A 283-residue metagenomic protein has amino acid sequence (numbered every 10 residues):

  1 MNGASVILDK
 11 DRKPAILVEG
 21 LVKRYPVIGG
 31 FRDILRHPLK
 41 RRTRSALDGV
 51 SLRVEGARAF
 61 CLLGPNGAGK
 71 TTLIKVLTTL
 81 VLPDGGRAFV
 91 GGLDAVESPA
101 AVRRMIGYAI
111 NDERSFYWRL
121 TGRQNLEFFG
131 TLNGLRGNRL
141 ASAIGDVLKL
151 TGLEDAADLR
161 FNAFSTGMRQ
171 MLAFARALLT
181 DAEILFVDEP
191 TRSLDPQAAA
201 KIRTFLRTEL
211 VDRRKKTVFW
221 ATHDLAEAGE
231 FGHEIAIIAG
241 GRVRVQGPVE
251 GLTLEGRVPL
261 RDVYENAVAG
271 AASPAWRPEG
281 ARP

Functional and structural regions predicted by a protein language model:
R32-D33, E127, T131, N138-A156: Conserved ABC ATPase "signature" region
F174: Hydrophobic anchor residue at the start of the ABC signature
L185-E189: Catalytic Walker B motif of ABC-type/P-loop ATPase nucleotide-binding domains
A200-R214: Helical segment within the ABC ATPase nucleotide-binding domain
Q246-G247: ABC ATPase "signature
